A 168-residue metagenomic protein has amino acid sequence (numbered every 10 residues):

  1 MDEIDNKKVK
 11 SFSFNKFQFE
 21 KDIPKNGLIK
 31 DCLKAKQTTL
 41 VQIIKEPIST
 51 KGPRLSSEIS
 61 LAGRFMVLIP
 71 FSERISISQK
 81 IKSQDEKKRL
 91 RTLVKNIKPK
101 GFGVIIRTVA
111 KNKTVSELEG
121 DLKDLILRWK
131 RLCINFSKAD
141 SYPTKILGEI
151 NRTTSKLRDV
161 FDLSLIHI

Functional and structural regions predicted by a protein language model:
M1-I166: Single-stranded RNA-binding surfaces
